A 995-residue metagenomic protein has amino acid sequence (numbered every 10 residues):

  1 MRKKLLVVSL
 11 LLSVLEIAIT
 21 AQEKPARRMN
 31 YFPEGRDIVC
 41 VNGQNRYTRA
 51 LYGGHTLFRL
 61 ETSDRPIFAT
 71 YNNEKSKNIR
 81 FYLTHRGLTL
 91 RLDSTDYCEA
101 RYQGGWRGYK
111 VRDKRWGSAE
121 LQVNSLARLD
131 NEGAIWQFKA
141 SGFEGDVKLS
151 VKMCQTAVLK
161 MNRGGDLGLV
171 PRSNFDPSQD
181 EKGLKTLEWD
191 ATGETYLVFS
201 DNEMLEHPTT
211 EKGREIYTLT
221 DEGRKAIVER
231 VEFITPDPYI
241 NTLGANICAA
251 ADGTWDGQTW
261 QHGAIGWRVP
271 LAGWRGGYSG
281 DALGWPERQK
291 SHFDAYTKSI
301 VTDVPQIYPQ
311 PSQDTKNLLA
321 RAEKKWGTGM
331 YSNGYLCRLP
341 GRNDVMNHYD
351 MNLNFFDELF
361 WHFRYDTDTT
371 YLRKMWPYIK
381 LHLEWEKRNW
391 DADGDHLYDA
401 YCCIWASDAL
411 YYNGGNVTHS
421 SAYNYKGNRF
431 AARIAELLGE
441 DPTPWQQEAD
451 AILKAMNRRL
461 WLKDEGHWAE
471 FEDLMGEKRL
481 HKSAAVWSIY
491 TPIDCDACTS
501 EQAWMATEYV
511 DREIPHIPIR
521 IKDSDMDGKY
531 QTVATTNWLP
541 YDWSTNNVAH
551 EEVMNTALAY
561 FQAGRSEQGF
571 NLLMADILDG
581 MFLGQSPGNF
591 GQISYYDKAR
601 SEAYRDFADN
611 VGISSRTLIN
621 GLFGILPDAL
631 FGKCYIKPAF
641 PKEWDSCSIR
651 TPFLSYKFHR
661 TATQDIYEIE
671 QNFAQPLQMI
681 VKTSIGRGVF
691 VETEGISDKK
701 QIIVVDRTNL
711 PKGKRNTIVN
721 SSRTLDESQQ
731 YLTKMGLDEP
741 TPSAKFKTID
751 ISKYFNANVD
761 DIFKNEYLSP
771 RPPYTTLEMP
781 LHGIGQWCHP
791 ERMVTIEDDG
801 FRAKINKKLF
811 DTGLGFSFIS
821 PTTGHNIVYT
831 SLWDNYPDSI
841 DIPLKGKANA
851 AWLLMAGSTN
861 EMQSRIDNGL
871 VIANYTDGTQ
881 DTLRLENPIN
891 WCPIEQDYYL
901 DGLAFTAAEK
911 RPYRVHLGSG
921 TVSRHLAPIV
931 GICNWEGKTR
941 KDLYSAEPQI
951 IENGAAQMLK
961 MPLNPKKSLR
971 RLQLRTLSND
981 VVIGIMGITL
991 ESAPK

Functional and structural regions predicted by a protein language model:
A18-N30, R101, W116-Q122, A127-W267 (+9 more regions): Acidic/polar, glycine-enriched structural segments that form the non-catalytic walls/loops of the carbohydrate-binding
P25-V111, S200-K212, I216-V231, P236 (+2 more regions): An extended acidic
N72-I79, L83-N131, N555-T733: Non-catalytic C-terminal accessory modules of carbohydrate-active enzymes
D113-L159, N428, L654-I685, D834-W852 (+2 more regions): Acidic, contiguous internal or C-terminal segments within carbohydrate-active enzymes that form a structured patch used
E222-K374, L480-C498, G528-A563, E567-M574 (+1 more regions): Substrate-binding groove/exosite segments of carbohydrate-active enzymes
T254-W255, A322-V345, D399-V417, I593-S601: Acidic/His metal-coordination segments adjacent to aromatic residues that form catalytic metal sites in metalloenzymes
I307-P309, D391-A406, N413-H419, Y423-D511 (+5 more regions): Catalytic cores of carbohydrate-active enzymes
R723-K995: N-terminal/edge-of-domain interface segments
